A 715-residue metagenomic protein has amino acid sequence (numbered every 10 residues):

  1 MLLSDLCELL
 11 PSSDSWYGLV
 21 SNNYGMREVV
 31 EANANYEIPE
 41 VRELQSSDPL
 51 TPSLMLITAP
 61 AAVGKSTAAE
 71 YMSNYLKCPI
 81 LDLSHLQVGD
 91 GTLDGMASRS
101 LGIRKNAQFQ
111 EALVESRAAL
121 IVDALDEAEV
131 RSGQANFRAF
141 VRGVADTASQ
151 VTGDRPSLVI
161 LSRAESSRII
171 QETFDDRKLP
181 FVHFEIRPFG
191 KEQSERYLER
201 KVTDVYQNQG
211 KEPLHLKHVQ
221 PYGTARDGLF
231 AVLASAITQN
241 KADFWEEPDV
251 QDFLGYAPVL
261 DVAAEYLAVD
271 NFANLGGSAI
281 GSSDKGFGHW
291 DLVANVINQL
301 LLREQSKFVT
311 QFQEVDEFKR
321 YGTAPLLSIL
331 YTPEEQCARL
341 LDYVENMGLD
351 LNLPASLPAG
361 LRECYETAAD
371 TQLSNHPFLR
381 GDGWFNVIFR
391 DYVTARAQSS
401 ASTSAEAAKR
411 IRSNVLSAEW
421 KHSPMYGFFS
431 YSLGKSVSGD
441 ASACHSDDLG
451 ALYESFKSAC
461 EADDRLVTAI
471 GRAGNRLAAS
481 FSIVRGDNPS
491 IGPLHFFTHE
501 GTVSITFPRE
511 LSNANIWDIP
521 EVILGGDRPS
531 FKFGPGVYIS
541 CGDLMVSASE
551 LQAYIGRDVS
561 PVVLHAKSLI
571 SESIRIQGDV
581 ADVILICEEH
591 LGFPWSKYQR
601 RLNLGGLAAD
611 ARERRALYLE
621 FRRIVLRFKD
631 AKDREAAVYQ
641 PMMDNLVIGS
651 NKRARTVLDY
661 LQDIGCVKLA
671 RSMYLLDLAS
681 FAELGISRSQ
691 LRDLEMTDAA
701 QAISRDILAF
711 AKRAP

Functional and structural regions predicted by a protein language model:
L2-S47: N-terminal pre-Walker A segment at the start of P-loop NTPase domains
I57-I121, L125-E127: Post-nucleotide-binding-loop coupling segment downstream of the phosphate-binding loop, primarily in RecA-like P-loop
M72, S167, R177, F189-E195 (+3 more regions): Extended hydrophobic
A118, T371, R380-G381, A395-A636 (+6 more regions): Extended amphipathic alpha-helical scaffold segments
E127-R155: Conserved Walker B catalytic segment
A148-E172: Sensor-1/coupling segment of RecA-like P-loop NTPase cores
V315-R320, N346-G348, F378-K409, M673-A702: Short capping/hinge segments at domain boundaries that bridge a core fold to an adjacent linker or tail
Y343-L361, R627-I648: Short acidic, hydrophobic short linear motifs in intrinsically disordered regions
